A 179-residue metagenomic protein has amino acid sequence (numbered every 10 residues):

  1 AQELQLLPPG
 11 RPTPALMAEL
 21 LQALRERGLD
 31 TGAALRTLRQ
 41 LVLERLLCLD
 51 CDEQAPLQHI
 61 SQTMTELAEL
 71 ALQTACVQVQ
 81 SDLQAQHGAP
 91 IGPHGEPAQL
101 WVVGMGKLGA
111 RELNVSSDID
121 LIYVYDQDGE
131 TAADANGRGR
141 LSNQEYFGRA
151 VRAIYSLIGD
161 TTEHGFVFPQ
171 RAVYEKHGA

Functional and structural regions predicted by a protein language model:
A1-A179: Non-catalytic regulatory/linker segments of enzymes
